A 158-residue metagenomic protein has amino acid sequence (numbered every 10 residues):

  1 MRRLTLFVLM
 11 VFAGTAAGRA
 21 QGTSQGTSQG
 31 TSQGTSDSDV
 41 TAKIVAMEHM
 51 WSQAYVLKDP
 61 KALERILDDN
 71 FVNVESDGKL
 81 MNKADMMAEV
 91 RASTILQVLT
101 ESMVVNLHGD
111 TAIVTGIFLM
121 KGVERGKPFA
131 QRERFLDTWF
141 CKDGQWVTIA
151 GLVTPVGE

Functional and structural regions predicted by a protein language model:
M1-L6: Bacterial N-terminal signal peptides that target proteins for export
F7-M10, L80: Hydrophobic transmembrane signal anchors and adjacent membrane-proximal interface regions, especially in viral
M10-G18: Hydrophobic h-region of N-terminal signal peptides that target proteins for export in Gram-negative bacteria
Q21-E158: A beta-strand edge to alpha-helix "cap/lid" segment located at domain peripheries
